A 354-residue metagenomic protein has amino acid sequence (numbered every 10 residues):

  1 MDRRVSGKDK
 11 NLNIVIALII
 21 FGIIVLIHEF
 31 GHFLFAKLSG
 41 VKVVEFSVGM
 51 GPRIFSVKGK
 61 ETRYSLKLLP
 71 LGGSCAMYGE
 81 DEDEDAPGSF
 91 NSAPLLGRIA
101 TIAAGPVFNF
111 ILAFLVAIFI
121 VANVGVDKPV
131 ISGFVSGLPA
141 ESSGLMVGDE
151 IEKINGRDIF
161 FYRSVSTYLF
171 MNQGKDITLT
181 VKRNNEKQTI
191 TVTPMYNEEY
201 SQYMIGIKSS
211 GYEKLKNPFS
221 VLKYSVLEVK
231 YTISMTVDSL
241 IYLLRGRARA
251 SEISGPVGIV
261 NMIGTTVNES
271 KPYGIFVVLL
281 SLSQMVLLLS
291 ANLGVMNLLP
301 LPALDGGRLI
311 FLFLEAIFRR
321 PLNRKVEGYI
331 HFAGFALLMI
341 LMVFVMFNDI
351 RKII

Functional and structural regions predicted by a protein language model:
M1-N11: N-terminal amphipathic/basic-hydrophobic helices that include classical n-h-c signal peptides and signal-anchor
N13-A86, M296-L304, L309-F318: Small-residue-rich helix-interface/hinge motifs
F21-V25, A76, N109, A113 (+2 more regions): Alpha-helical transmembrane segments of multi-pass membrane proteins
S39-V44, V124-E141: Alpha-helical transmembrane signal-anchor/signal-peptide segments
T62-S65, L69-G133, I340: Internal alpha-helical transmembrane segments
A93, P194-L293, I310-A333, N348-I354: Functional transmembrane alpha-helices
A140-Y162, V229: Conserved PDZ fold ligand-binding element
M146, E152-K153, T167-S209: PDZ-domain C-terminal substructure recognizer with occasional recognition of PDZ-binding tails
